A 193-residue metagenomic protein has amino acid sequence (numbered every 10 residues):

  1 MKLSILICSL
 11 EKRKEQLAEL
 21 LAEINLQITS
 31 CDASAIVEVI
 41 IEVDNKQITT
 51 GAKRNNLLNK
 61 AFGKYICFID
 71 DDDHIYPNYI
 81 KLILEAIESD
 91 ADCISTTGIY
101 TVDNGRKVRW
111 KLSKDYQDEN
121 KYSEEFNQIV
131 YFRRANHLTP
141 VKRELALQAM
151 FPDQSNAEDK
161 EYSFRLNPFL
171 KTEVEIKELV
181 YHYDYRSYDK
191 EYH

Functional and structural regions predicted by a protein language model:
I7-T29: Short, well-formed alpha-helical segments that are part of the catalytic scaffolds of diverse glycosyltransferases
N45-A61: Glycine-rich, basic loop-to-helix element that forms the pyrophosphate-binding segment of sugar-nucleotide handling
I66: Short aromatic/hydrophobic "clamp" motif used to bind/position activated sugar donors
D70-H74: The conserved acidic donor/metal-binding loop of glycosyltransferases
I80-W110: Conserved donor NDP-sugar-binding/catalytic core segment of glycosyltransferases
Q117-V141: A recurrent flexible, glycine/aromatic-enriched loop bordering the glycosyltransferase active site that acts as
N156-Y162: Acidic donor-binding loop at a coil-to-helix junction in glycosyltransferase catalytic cores that engages
R165-H182: Catalytic donor-sugar/metal-binding loop of nucleotide-sugar-dependent glycosyltransferases
